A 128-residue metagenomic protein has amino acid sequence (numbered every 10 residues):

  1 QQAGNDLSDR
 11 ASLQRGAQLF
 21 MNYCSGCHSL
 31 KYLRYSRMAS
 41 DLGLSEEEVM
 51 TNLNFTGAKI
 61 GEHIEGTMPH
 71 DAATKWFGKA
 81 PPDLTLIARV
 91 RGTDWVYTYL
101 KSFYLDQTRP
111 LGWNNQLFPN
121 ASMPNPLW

Functional and structural regions predicted by a protein language model:
Q1-Q18, S29-S40, E47-V49: Electrostatic cytochrome c docking/interface patches
Q2, S8-R10, N22-S25, F118-S122 (+1 more regions): Generic ordered-secondary-structure signal
S12, F20-K31, A80, G92: Short pre-active-site segment immediately N-terminal to redox-active cysteine/selenocysteine motifs in thiol-based
G26, R34, Q107-R109: Secretory-pathway/luminal and periplasmic proteins that interact with or process carbohydrate-rich
G43-W128: Electron-transfer interface patches adjacent to heme c in soluble/periplasmic c-type cytochromes and di-/multiheme
